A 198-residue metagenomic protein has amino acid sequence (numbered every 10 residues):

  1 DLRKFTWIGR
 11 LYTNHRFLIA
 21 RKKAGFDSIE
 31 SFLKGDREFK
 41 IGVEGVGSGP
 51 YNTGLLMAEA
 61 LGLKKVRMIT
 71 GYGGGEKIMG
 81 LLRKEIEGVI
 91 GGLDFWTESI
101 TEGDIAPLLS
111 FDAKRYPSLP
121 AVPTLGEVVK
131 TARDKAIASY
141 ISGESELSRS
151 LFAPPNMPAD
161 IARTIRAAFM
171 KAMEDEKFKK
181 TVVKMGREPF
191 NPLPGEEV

Functional and structural regions predicted by a protein language model:
D1, Y51-L61, R83, E87-V128: A ligand-binding cleft/hinge motif common to bilobed small-molecule-binding domains
D1-G80, E87-G88, K130-A136, E144-T181: Hinge/capping helix and adjacent helix->loop/strand transition within the periplasmic-binding protein
S28-I29, V122, G195: Structural motif detector for alpha-helix initiation sites
L56, G80, D104-I105, E188-E196: Short amphipathic alpha-helical patches
R67, I90, L109, N191-P192: A generic structural-conservation signal
G73-G74, W96, R115, E197: Positions that flank functional sites
D112-A113, E174, F178-V198: Mature extracytoplasmic/periplasmic domains
Y140: Short, flexible, mixed-charge acidic loops at enzyme active sites
